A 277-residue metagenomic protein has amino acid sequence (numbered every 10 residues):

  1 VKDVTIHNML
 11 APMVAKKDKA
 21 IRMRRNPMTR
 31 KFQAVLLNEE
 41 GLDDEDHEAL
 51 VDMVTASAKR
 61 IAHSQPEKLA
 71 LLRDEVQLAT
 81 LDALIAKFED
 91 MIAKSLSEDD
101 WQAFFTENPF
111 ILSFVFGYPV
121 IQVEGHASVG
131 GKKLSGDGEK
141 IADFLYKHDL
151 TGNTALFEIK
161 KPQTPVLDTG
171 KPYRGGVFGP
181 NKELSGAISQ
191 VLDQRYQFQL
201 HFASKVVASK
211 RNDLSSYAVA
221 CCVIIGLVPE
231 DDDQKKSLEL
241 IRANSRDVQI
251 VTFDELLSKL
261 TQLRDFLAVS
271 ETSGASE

Functional and structural regions predicted by a protein language model:
V1-E277: Charged, terminal alpha-helix-loop-beta segments that serve as non-catalytic nucleic-acid engagement and/or assembly
